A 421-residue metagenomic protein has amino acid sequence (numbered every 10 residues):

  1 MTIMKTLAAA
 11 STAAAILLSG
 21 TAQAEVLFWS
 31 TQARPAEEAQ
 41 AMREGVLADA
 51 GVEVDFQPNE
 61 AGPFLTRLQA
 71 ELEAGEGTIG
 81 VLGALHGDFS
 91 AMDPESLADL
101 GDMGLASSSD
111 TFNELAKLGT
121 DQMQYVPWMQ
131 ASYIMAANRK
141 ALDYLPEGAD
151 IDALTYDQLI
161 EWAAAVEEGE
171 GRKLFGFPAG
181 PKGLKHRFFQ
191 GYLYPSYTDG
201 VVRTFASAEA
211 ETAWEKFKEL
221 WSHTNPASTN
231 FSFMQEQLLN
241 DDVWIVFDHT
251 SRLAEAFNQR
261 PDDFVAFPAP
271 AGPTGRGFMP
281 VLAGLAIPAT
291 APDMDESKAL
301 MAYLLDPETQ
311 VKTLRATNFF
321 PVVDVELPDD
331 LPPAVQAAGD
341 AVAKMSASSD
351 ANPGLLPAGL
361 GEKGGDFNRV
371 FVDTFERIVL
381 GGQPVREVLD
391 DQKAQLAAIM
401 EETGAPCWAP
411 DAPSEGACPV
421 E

Functional and structural regions predicted by a protein language model:
V26-L27, R43-D110, D143-P146, W244-I245 (+1 more regions): Extracytoplasmic "Venus flytrap"/periplasmic binding protein-like
Q57, V126-P127, S228, A341-A397: C-terminal capping/gating helix-and-loop segments adjacent to ligand/active sites or protein-protein/ligand interfaces
G83-I134, D157-I160, V265-F267, A334: Hinge/lid segment of periplasmic solute-binding proteins
G101-S109, I151-D152, Y194-A213, E219 (+5 more regions): Short, solvent-exposed loop/beta-turn-alpha elements that line the ligand-binding surface or hinge of extracytoplasmic
Q122-W128, Y133, D157-V202, V243: Extracytoplasmic/periplasmic solute-binding protein
I160-G169, G200-F231: Glycine-centered hinge/linker elements that transmit conformational signals in sensory and ligand-binding systems
F188, E215-E296: Extracytoplasmic/periplasmic substrate-binding proteins
E255-P261, P273-D373, C407-E421: C-terminal lobe and pocket-closing loops of periplasmic/extracytoplasmic Venus-flytrap solute-binding proteins
